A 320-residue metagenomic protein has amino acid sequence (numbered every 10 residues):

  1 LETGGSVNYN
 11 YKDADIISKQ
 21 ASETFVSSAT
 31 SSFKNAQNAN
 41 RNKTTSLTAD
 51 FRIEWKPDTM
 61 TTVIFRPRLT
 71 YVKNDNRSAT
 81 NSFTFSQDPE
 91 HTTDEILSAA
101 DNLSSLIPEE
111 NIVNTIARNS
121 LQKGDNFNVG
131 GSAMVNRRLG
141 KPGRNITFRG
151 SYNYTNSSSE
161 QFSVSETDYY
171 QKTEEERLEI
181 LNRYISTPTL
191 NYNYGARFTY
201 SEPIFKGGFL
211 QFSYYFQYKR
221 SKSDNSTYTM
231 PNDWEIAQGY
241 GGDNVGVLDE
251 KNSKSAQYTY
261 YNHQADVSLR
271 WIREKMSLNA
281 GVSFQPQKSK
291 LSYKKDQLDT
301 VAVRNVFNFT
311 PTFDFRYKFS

Functional and structural regions predicted by a protein language model:
L1-S320: Primarily recognizes Gram-negative and organellar outer-membrane beta-barrels
